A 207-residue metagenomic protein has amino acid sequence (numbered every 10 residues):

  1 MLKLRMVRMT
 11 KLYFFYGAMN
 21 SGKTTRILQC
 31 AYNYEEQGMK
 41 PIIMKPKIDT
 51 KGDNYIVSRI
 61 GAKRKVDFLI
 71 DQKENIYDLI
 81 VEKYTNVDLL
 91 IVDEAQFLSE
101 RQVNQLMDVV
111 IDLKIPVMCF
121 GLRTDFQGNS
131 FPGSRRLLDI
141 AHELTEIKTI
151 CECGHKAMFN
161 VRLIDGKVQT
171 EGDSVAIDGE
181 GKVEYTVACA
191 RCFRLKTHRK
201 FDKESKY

Functional and structural regions predicted by a protein language model:
L2-V81, D125-R136, E146-T149, T170 (+1 more regions): Conserved P-loop
C30, R101-V109, G133: A short acidic, amphipathic alpha-helical/loop segment
L90-I91: Walker B beta-strand of ABC/ABC-like P-loop ATPase nucleotide-binding domains, specifically the conserved hydrophobic
E94: Walker B catalytic acidic pair
F97-L98: Residues immediately C-terminal
V110-P132: Sensor-1/coupling segment of RecA-like P-loop NTPase cores
A141: Short basic (Lys/Arg) and small-residue
K148-K167: Conserved AAA+ ATPase core "coupling" helix
